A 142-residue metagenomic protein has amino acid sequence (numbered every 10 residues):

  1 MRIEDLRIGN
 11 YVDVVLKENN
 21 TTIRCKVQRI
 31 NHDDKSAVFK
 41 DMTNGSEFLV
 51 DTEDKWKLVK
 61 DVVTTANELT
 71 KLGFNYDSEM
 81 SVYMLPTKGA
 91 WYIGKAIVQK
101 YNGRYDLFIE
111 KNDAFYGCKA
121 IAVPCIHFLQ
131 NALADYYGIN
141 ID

Functional and structural regions predicted by a protein language model:
M1-I3, I139-D142: Short intrinsically disordered terminal tails
R2-E18: Short coil-to-beta transition motif at edge beta-strands of beta-rich domains
Y11, N19-D33: Short beta-strand-centered aromatic/proline hotspots
K35-T43: SH3/SH3-like beta-barrel fold
F39, E47-L49, Y83, L107: Short linear proline/tyrosine/threonine-rich motifs used for host-factor recruitment and membrane trafficking/assembly
N44-N75, K119-N131, D135-Y136: Intrinsically disordered, low-complexity, charged/polar segments
N75-N102: Amphipathic, interaction-prone secondary-structure segments
I93-P124: Intrinsically disordered, low-complexity regulatory segments enriched in Ser/Thr/Pro and charged residues
